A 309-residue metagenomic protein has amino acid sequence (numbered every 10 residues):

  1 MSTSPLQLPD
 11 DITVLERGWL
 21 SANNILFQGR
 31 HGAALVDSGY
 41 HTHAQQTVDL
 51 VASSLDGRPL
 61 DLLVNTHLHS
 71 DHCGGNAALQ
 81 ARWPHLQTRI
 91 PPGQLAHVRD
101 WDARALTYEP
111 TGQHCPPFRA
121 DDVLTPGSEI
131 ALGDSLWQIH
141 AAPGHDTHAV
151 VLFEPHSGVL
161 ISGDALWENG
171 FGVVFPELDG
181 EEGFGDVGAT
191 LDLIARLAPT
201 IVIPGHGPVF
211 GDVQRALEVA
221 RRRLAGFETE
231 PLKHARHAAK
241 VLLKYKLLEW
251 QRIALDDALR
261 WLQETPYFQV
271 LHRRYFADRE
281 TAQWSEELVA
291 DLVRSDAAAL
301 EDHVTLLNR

Functional and structural regions predicted by a protein language model:
S2-D56, V151-G163, E168: Conserved beta-strand hairpin/beta-sheet module of binuclear metal-dependent hydrolase folds, prominently
S4, L60, G74, L79-A81 (+4 more regions): A structural signal for the main folded, soluble domain(s) of proteins
L6-I12, Y108-G112, G133-S135: Short Pro/Gly-enriched beta-strand edge/turn motifs at strand-loop
D11, F27, D37, H67 (+8 more regions): Divalent metal-coordination and catalytic microenvironments
A33, Y40-T42, L136-T229: Metallo-beta-lactamase
T42-Q45, L50-L132: Active-site HxH/HxHxD metal-binding segment of metal-dependent hydrolases
H43, D122, E182-D186, E280 (+1 more regions): Soluble or luminal CAZymes and related metallo-dependent hydrolases
A235-R309: C-terminal regulatory/interaction regions
